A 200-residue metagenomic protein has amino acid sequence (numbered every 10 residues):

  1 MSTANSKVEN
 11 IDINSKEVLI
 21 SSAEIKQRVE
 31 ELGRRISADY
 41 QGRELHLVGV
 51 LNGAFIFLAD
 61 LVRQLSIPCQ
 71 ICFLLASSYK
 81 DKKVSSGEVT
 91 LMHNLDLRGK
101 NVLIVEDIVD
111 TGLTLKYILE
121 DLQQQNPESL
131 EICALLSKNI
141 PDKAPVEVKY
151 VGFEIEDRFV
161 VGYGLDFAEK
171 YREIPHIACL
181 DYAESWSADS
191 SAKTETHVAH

Functional and structural regions predicted by a protein language model:
M1-H200: PRPP-associated nucleotide enzymes
